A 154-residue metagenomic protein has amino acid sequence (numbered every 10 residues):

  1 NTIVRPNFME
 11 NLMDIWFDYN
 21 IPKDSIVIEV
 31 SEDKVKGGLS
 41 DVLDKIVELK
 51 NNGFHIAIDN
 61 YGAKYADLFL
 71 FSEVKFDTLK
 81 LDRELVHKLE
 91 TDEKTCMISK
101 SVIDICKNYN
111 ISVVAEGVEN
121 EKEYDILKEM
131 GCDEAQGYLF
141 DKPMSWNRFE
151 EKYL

Functional and structural regions predicted by a protein language model:
N1-P6, S25-G38, F54-L154: EAL-family c-di-GMP phosphodiesterase catalytic domain
M9-L12, L39-I46, S99: Heptad-repeat coiled-coil signal-transmission/dimerization helices
L12-K23, I46, S72-K75, K128: Acidic (Asp/Glu)-rich catalytic clusters
K50: Conserved ATPase "switch" residues in P-loop NTPase domains
